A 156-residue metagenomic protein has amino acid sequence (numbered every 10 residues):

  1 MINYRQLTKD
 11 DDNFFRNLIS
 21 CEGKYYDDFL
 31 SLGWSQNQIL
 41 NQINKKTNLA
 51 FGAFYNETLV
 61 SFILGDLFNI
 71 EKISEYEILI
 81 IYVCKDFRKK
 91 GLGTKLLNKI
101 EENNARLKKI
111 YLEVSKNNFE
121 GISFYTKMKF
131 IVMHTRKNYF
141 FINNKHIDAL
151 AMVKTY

Functional and structural regions predicted by a protein language model:
I2-N3: Extreme N-terminal starter segment of soluble prokaryotic enzymes
Q6-K9, R16-R88, L97-K99, N103 (+1 more regions): Acetyl-CoA-dependent GNAT
C84-N98, S115-S123, K127-M128: Conserved glycine-rich acetyl-CoA-binding loop
L97, N104-V114: Conserved GNAT acetyl-CoA-binding A-motif
S115-F119, N138-Y156: C-terminal "cap" of GNAT-fold acetyltransferases
T126-R136: Conserved acetyl-CoA-binding loop of GNAT-fold acetyltransferases
